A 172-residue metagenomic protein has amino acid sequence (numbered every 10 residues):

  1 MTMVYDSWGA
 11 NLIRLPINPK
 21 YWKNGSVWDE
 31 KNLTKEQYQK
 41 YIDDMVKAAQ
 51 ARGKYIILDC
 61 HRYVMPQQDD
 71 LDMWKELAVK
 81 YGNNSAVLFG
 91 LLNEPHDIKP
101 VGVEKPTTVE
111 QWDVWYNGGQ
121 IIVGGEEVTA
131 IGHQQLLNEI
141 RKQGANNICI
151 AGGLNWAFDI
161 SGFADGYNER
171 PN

Functional and structural regions predicted by a protein language model:
M1, Y55, Q67, L71-Y81 (+2 more regions): Extracellular glycoside hydrolase catalytic/binding regions
T2-E76, K80, T129-Q143: Aromatic-lined substrate-binding rim segments of carbohydrate-active enzymes
